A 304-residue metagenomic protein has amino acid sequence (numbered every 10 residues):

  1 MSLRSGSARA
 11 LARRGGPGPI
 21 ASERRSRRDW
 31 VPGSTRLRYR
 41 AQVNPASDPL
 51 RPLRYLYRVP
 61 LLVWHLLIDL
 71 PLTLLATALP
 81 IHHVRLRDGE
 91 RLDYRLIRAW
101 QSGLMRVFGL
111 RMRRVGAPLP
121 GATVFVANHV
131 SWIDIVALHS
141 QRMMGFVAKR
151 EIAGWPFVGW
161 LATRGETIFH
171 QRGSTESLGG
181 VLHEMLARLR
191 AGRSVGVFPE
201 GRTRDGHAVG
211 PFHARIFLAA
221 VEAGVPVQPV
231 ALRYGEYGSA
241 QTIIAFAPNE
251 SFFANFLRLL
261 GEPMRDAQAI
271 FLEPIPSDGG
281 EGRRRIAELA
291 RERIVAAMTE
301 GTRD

Functional and structural regions predicted by a protein language model:
R9, G15-G18: Intrinsic, low-complexity polybasic segments
P17, R27-R28: Compositionally biased, intrinsically disordered low-complexity segments enriched in Pro/Arg/Gln/His
W30, S34-V124: Membrane-anchoring hydrophobic helices of lipid-metabolizing enzymes
D69, T73-D93, M105-V107, P120-T175 (+1 more regions): Catalytic core of membrane glycerolipid acyltransferases/transacylases, capturing the structured, soluble-facing
A122-V124, T167, S194-F198, P226 (+1 more regions): Residue-level preference for the first positions of well-ordered beta-strands
F157-L161, H207-E281, E288-L289: A cross-family acyltransferase "interaction/gating" segment
R188-F217, R303: Catalytic-site beta-strand/loop segments enriched in glycine and acidic/polar residues
